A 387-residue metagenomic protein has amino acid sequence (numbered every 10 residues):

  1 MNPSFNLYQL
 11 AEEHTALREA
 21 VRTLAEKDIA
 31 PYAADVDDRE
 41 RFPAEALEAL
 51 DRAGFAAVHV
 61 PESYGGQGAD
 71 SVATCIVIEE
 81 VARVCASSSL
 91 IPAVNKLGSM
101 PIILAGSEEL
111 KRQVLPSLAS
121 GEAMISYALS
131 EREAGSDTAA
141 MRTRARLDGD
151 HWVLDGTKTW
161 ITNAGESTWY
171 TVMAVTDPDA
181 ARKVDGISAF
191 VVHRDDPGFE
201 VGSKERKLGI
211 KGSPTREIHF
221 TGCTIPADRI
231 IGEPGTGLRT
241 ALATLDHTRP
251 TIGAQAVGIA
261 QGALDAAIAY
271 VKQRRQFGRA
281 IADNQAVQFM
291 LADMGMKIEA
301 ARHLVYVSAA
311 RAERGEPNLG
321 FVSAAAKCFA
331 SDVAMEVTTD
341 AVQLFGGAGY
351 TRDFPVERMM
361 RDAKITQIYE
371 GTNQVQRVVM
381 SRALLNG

Functional and structural regions predicted by a protein language model:
M1-V84, S88, A105-L110, S117 (+5 more regions): Alpha-helical interface subdomain recognition
G54, I78-A82, M173-V175, V192-P197 (+1 more regions): Short Ser/Thr-interspersed hydrophobic loop/turn segments at strand-loop and sheet-helix junctions that line or gate
A69-D70, D137-A139, N163-T168, R182-G186 (+2 more regions): Short glycine/proline-enriched turns and hinge-like loops at secondary-structure junctions
A93, L118, E133-S136, W160-N163 (+2 more regions): Short Gly/Pro-enriched turn/cap motifs at secondary-structure boundaries
G121-L129, M173: A short, Trp-centered hydrophobic/proline-enriched beta-strand micro-motif
A140, D195-P226: Flexible, small-/acidic-enriched active-site or ligand-binding loops
D150-H151, D155-V201: A short core secondary-structure module
H219-A243: A short, charged helix-loop
